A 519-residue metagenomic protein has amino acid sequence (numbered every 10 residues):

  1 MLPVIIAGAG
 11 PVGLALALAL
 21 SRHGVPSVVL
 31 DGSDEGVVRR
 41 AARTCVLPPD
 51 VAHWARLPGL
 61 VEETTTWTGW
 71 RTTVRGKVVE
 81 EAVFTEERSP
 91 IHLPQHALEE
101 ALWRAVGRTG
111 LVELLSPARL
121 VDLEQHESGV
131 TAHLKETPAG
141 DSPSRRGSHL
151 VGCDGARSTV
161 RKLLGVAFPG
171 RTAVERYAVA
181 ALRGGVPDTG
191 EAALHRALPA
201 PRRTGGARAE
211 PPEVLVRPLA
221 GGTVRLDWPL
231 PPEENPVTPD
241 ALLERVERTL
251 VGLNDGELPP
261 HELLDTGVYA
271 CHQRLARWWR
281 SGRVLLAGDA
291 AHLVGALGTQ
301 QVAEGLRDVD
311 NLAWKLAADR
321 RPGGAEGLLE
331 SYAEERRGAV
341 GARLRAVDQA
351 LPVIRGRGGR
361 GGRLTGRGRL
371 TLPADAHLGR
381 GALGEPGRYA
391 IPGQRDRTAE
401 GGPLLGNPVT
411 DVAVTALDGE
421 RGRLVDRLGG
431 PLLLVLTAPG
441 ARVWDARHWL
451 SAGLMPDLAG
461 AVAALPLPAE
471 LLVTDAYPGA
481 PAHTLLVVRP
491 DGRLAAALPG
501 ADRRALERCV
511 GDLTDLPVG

Functional and structural regions predicted by a protein language model:
L2-P3, A7, L18-H23, G32 (+6 more regions): Helical substrate-recognition/capping region of FAD-dependent monooxygenase/halogenase enzymes
G13-L14: N-terminal Rossmann-fold NAD(P) dinucleotide-binding loop
S21-A42: Glycine-rich FAD pyrophosphate-binding loop
R39-G107: Active-site-adjacent segment of FAD-dependent monooxygenases/related oxidoreductases
S116-V130: A conserved short coil-to-beta-strand element within the FAD-binding core of flavoproteins
A139-H149: Core beta-strand elements of the Rossmann-like FAD/NAD(P) dinucleotide-binding domain in flavoenzyme oxidoreductases
H149, C153-C271: Conserved FAD-binding catalytic core of PHBH/FMO-like flavoproteins
V237-E304, A339, R343-A346: FAD/FMN-dependent oxidoreductases across multiple families
